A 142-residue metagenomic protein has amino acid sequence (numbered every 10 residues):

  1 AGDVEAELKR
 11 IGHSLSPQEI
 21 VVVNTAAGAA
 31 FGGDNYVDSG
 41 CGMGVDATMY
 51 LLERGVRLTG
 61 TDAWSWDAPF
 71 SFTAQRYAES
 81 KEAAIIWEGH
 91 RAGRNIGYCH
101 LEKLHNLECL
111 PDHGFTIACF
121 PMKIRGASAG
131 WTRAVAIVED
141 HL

Functional and structural regions predicted by a protein language model:
A1-L142: Active-/binding-site microenvironments in catalytic and ligand-binding cores
